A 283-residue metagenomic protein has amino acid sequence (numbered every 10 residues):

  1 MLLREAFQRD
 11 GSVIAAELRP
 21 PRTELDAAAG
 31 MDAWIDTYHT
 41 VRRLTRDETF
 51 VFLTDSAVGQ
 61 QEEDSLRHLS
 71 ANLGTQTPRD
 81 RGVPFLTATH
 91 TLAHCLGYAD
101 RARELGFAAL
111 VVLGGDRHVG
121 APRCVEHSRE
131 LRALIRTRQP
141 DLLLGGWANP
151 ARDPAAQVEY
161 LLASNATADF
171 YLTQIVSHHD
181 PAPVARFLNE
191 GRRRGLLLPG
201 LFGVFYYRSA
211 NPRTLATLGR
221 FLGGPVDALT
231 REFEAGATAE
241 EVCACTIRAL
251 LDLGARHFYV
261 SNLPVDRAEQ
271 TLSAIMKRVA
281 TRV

Functional and structural regions predicted by a protein language model:
M1-R19, T23-E24, A28-M31, G74: N-terminal amphipathic alpha-helix/helix-capping segment at the start of soluble metabolic enzymes
A6, A29-R43, G114-G115, R123-P150 (+4 more regions): Active-site pocket-lining/capping segments in soluble small-molecule metabolic enzymes
I14-P20, T49-L53, R81-L86, L110-V112 (+4 more regions): Hydrophobic faces of well-ordered beta-strands that scaffold small-molecule active sites in alpha/beta enzyme cores
G30-W34, T87-R101: Glycine-rich anion/phosphate-binding loops
M31-T40, G59-T77: Glycine-rich, positively charged N-terminal anion/phosphate-binding segment
I35-T54, S164-A168: Catalytic domains of carbohydrate-active enzymes, especially glycoside hydrolases
D47-E48, T77-R79, R103-A109, Q139-D141 (+5 more regions): Glycine-enriched alpha-helix->loop->beta-strand junction motifs that scaffold or abut catalytic
Q60-N72, T91-Y98, D116-I135, P154-A156 (+2 more regions): Active-site-adjacent beta->alpha loops and helix N-cap segments on the catalytic face of soluble alpha/beta enzymes
